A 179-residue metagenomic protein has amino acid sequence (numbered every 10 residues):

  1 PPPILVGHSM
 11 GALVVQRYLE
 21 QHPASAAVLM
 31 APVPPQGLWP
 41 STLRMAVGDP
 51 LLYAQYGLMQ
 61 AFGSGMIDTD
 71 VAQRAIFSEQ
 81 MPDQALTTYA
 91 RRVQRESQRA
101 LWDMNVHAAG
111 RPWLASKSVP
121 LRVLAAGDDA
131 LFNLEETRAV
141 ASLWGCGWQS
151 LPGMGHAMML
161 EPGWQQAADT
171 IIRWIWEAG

Functional and structural regions predicted by a protein language model:
L5-G7, M30, L124: Short beta-strand immediately N-terminal to the catalytic nucleophile in serine-hydrolase-like folds
V6-G11, V15: Gly/Ala-rich beta-loop-alpha elbow adjacent to hydrolase catalytic centers
S25-Q60, A100-H107: Flexible "cap/lid" loop of the alpha/beta hydrolase fold
S64-A100: Conserved alpha/beta-hydrolase catalytic His-Asp/Glu region
R92-L114: Active-site nucleophile elbow and catalytic-triad environment of alpha/beta-hydrolase enzymes
K117, V123-A125, D129: Short beta-strand/loop motif that positions the catalytic acidic residue of the alpha/beta-hydrolase fold
A130-A139: Conserved alpha/beta-hydrolase "acid-adjacent" motif
G147-G179: Catalytic active-site module of serine/aspartate enzymes centered on a nucleophile-bearing elbow/loop
